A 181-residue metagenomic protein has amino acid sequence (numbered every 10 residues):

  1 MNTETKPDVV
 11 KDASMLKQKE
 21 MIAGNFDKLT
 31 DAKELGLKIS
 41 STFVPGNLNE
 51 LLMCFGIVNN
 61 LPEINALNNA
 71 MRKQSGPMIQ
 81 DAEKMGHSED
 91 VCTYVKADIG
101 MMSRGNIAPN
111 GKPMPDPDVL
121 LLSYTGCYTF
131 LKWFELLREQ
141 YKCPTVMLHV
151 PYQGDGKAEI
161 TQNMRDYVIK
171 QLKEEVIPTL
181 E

Functional and structural regions predicted by a protein language model:
M1-E181: An N-terminal assembly and electron-transfer interface module characteristic of large anaerobic redox and radical
